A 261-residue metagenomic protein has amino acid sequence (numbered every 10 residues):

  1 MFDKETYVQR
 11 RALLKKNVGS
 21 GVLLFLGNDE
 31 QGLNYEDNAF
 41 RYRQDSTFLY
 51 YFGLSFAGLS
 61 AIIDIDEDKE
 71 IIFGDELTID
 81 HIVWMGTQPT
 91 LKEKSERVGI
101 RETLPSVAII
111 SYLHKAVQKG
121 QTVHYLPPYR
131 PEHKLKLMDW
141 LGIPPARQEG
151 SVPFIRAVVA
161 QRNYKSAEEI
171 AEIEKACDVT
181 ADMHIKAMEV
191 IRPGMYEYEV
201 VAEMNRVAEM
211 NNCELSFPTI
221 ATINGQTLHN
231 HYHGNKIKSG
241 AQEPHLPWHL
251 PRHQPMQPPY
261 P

Functional and structural regions predicted by a protein language model:
M1-A181: A composition/biophysics-driven feature that prefers long, compositionally simple stretches
Q31, E36, G74, M85 (+6 more regions): A generic "cationic amphipathic patch" detector
E36-Y42, V152-A157, M195-P261: Short catalytic-site patches enriched in acidic/histidine residues that coordinate or position cofactors/metals
Q148-E149, S166, I185-M188, N212 (+1 more regions): Residue-level signal for secondary-structure boundary elements
Y164, E168-A171, K175, D182-E203 (+1 more regions): A charged, amphipathic alpha-helical module
